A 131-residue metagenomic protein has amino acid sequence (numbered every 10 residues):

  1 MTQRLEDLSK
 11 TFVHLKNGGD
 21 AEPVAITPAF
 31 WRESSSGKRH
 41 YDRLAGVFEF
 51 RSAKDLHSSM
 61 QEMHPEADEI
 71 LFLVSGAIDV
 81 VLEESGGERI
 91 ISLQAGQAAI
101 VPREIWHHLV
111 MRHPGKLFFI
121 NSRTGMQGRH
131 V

Functional and structural regions predicted by a protein language model:
M1-M60: A short, N-terminal "cap"/entry segment at the start of jelly-roll beta-barrel domains of the cupin/DSBH fold
T2-H14, H108-V131: Double-stranded beta-helix
G37, H57-P65, L82-E83, I90-I91 (+1 more regions): Short histidine-centered beta-strand/loop micro-motifs that create catalytic or ligand/metal-coordination sites
R43, S52-L56, S75-D79, R123-M126: Short, charged/polar surface micro-motifs in flexible loops or helix N-caps
A45, A67-I70, G115: Short, surface-exposed beta-edge/turn micro-motifs
M63-V80: Short, conserved beta-strand element in jelly-roll/cupin
E66, I105, H113: A generic "binding-loop/recognition-motif" signal
S85-R103: Short acidic-glycine-tyrosine-enriched beta hairpin
